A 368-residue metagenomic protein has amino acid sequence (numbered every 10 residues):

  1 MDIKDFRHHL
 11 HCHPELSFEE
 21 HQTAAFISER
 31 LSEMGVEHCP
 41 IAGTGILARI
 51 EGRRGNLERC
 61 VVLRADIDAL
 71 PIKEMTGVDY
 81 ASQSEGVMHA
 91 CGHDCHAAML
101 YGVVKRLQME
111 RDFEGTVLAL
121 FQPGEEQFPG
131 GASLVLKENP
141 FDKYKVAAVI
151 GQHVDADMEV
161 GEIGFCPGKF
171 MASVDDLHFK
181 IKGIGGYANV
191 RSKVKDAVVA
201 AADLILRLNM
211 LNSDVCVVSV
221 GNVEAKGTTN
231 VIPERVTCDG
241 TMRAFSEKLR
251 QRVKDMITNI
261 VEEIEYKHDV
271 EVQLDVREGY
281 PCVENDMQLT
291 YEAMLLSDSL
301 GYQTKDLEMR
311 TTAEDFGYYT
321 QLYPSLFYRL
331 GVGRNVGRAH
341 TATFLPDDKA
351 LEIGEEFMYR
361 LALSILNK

Functional and structural regions predicted by a protein language model:
M1-H89, A98-Y101, K105-F113: Acidic/His- and Gly-rich active-site-bordering loop/insert found across diverse amide/peptide-bond hydrolases
M1-P14, A25, G35, M109 (+5 more regions): N-terminal hydrophobic/helix-forming segments and targeting peptides
L10, L63, H93, A119 (+7 more regions): Divalent metal-coordination and catalytic microenvironments
H13-F18, A69-P71, Q127, K226-T229 (+1 more regions): Short, small-residue-enriched loops and turns at beta-alpha junctions that line or gate enzyme active sites
V62-R64, K73, L177, F327-G333: Non-cysteine beta-strand/loop elements that form the S-adenosyl-L-methionine
L70-I72, G77-M88, D94-C95, L107 (+3 more regions): Histidine/acidic-residue-rich, glycine-tolerant segments that coordinate divalent metal ions
V199-K368: Metal-dependent amide/peptide-bond hydrolase catalytic core, centered on the "pita-bread" metallohydrolase fold
